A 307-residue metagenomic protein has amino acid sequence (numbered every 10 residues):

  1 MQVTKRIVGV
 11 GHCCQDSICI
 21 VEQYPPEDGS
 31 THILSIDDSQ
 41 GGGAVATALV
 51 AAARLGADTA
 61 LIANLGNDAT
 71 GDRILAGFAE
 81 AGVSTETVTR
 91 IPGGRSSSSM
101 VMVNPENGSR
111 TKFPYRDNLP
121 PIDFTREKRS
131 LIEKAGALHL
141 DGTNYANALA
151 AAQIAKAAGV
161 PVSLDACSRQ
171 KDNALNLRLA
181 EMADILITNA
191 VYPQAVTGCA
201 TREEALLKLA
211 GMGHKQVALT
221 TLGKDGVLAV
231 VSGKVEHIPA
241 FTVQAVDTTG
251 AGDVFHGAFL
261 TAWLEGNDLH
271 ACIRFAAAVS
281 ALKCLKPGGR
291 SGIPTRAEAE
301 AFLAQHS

Functional and structural regions predicted by a protein language model:
M1-N64, A69-A76, E80, Q244-A245: Glycine-rich phosphate/adenosyl-contacting loop at the front of the ribokinase-like
M1-V8, I33, R202-S307: Conserved phosphate-binding/catalytic region of the ribokinase-like
A79-G93: A glycine-rich helix N-cap at a beta->alpha junction
R90-I91, V101-A137, G142: Conserved phosphate-binding/catalytic loop of the ribokinase/pfkB sugar-kinase fold
L119-E127, A146-N147, D165-A174: Active-site glycine-rich loop that binds ribose-phosphate moieties when present
I154-S163, S168-H237: Conserved phosphate/ATP/ADP-binding segment of small-molecule kinases
